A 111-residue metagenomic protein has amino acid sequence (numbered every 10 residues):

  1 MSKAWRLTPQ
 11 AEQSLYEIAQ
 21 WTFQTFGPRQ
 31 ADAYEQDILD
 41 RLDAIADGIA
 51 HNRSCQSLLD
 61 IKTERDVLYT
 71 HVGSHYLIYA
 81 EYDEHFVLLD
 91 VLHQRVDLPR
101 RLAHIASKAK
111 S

Functional and structural regions predicted by a protein language model:
M1-R41: Arg/Lys-rich, positively charged N-terminal/basic patches that mediate binding to nucleic acids
M1-R6, L15, D37, I49 (+3 more regions): Solvent-exposed, well-ordered amphipathic alpha-helical segments that flank/support binding or catalytic loops
R29, A33-D40, N52, Q56 (+2 more regions): Residue-level signal for alpha-helical context at structural boundaries
R41-D47: Short, basic alpha-helical nucleic acid-contact segments in DNA-binding proteins and DNA transaction factors
G48-F86: Basic/aromatic recognition patch in beta-strand/loop cores that engages polyanionic ligands
V72-Y76, A80-S111: Enriched for short, Lys/Arg-rich terminal
